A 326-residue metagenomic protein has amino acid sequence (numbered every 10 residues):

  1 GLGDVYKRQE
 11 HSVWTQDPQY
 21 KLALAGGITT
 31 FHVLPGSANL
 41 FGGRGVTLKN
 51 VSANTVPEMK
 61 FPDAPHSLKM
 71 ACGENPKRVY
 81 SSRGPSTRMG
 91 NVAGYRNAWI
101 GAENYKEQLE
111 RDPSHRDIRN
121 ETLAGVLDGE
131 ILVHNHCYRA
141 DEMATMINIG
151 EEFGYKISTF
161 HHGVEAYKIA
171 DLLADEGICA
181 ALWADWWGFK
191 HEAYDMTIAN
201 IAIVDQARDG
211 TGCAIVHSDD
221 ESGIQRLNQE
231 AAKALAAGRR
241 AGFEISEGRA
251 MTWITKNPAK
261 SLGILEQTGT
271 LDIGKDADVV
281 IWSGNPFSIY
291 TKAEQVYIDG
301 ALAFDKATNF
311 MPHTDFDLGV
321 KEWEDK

Functional and structural regions predicted by a protein language model:
G1-H11, V51-N54, P76, G177-L182: Active-site gating loops and adjacent loop-to-helix segments of metal-dependent hydrolytic enzymes
G1-Q9, T314-K326: Surface-exposed acidic, glycine/proline-enriched linker/cap segments that occur as 15-30-residue helix-coil
D4-K7, L132, A174, C179-W282 (+1 more regions): His/Asp/Glu-enriched, well-ordered alpha-helical/loop segment that forms or immediately abuts the divalent-metal
Q16-Q19, L24-H161, K292, I298 (+1 more regions): Polyanionic/metal-chelating signatures
M59, I169-D171, F189-T197, K292 (+1 more regions): Short, charged, surface-exposed secondary-structure boundary motifs
T122, K168-I169, N200, G269: Short acidic active-site motifs
E165-D175: Active-site-adjacent beta->alpha loops and helix N-cap segments on the catalytic face of soluble alpha/beta enzymes
K260, D272-F316: C-terminal cap of metal-dependent C-N hydrolases
